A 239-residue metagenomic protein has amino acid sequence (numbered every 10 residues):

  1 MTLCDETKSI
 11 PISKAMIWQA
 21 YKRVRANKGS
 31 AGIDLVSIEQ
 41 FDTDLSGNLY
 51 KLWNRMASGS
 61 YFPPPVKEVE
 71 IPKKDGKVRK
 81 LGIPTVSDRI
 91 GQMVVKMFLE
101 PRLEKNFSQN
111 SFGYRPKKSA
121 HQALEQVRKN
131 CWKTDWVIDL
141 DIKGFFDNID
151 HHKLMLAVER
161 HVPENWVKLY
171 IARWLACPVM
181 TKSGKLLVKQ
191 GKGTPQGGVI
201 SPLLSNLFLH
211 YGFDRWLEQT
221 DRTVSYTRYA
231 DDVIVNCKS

Functional and structural regions predicted by a protein language model:
M1-S46: Non-catalytic, polymerase-adjacent accessory regions of viral genome-replication enzymes
I12-G29, V66-E70, M97-R102, W132 (+1 more regions): Short, compositionally biased low-complexity segments
S30, Q40-P65: Amphipathic alpha-helical blocks
R55-E70, K74, Q109-S111, R115-S239: Conserved polymerase palm-domain catalytic core
K80-T85: Conserved phosphate-binding loops in nucleotide/dinucleotide-binding enzymes
S87, G91-V94, R128, M155: Duplex nucleic acid-engaging cores and interfaces of nucleic-acid transaction enzymes
G91-L99, L204-S205: Active/ligand-binding-proximal structured segments within catalytic/core domains that scaffold catalytic residues
